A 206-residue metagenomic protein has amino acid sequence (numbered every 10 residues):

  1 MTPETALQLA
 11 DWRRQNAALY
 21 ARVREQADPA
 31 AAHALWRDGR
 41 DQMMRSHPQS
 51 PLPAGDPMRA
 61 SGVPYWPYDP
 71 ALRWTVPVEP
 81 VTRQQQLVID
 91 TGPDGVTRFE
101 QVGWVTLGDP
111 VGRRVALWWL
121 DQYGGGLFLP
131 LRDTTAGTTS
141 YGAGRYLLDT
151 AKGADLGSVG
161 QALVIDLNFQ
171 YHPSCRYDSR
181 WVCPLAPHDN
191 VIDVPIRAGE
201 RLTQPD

Functional and structural regions predicted by a protein language model:
M1-G124, P130-T135, Y141-A151, S158 (+2 more regions): A compositional/structural signature for long, glycine/proline-rich flexible linkers and loops on extracytoplasmic
G160-D178: Immediate flanking context of iron-sulfur cluster ligation sites
